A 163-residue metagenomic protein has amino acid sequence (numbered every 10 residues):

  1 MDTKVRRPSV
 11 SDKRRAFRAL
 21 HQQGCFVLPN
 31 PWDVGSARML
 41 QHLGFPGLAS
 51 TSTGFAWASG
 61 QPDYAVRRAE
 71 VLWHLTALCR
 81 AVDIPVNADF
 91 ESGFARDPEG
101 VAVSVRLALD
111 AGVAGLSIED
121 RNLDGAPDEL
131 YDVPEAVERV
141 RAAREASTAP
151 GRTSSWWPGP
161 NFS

Functional and structural regions predicted by a protein language model:
M1-N30, V34-H42, V140-E145, A149-G151: N-terminal amphipathic alpha-helix/helix-capping segment at the start of soluble metabolic enzymes
P8-S9, D97-P98, A102, P150-S163: Active-site-adjacent loop and "lid" segments of alpha/beta metabolic enzymes
D12-R15, Q61-A88, A111, D128-P158: Alpha-helix-loop-beta-strand connector modules within alpha/beta enzyme cores
V27-N30, L48-S50, V86-F90, L116-I118 (+1 more regions): Hydrophobic faces of well-ordered beta-strands that scaffold small-molecule active sites in alpha/beta enzyme cores
V34-T51, G112: Catalytic domains of carbohydrate-active enzymes, especially glycoside hydrolases
S36-M39, F94-L107: Catalytic cores of alpha/beta
G47-L72, S92-P98, L116-E135: Glycine-rich, proline-tolerant flexible connector loops at the mouths of alpha/beta enzymes
A108-A111, L116: Flexible glycine-/small-residue-enriched beta->alpha junction loops that bind anionic phosphate/pyrophosphate groups
